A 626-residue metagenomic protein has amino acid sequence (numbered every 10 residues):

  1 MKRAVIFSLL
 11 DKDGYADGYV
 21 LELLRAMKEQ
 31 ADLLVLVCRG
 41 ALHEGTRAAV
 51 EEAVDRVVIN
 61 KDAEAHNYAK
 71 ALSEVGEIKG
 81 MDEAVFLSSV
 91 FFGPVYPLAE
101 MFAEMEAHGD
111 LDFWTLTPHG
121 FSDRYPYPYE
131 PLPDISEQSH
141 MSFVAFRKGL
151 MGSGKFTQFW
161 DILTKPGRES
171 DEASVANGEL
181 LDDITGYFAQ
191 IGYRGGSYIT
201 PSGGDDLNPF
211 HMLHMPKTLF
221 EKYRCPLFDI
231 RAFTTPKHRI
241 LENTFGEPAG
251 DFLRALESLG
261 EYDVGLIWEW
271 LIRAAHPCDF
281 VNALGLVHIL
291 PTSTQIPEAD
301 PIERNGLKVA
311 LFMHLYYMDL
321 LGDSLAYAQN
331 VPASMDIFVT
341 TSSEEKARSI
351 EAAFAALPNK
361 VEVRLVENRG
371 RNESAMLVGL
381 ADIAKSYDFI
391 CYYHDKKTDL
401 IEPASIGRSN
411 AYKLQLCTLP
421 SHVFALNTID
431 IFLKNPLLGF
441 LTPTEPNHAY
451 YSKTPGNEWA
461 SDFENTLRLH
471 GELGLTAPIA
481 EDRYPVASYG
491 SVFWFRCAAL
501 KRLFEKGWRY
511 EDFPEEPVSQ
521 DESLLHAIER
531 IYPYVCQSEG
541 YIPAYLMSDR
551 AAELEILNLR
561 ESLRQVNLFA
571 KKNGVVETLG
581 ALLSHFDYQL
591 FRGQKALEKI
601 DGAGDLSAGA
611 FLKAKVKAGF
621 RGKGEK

Functional and structural regions predicted by a protein language model:
M1-K623: ER/Golgi luminal nucleotide-sugar-dependent glycosyltransferases, focusing on the catalytic module
